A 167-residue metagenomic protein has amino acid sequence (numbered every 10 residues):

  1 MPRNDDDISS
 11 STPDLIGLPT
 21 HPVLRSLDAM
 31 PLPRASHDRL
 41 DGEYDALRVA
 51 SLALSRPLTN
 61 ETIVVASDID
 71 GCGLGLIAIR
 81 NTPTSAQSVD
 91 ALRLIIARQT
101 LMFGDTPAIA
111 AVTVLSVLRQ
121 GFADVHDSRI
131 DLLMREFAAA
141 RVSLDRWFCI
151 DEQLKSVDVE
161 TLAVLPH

Functional and structural regions predicted by a protein language model:
M1-H167: Polybasic/polar functional segments that serve as interface/processing modules
